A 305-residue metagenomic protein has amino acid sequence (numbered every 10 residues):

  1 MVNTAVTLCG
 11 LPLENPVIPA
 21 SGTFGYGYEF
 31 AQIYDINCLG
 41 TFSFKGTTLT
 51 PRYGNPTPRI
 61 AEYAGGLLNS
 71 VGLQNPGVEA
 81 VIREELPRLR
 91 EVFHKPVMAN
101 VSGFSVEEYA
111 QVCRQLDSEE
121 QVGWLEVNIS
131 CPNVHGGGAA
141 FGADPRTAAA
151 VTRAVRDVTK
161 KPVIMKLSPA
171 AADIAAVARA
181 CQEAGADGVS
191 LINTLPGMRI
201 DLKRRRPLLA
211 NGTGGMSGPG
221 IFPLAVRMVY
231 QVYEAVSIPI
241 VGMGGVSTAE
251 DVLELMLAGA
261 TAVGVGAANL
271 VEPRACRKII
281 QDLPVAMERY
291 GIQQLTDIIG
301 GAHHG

Functional and structural regions predicted by a protein language model:
M1-V97, S102-F104: N-terminal capping/small domains of soluble enzymes
P12-I18, F93-A99, V158-P169, Y233-M243: Short beta-strand/loop segments at the ligand-binding rim of alpha/beta enzyme cores
P19, F42, V81, A99 (+6 more regions): Conserved, mostly hydrophobic/aromatic
F24, N100-G103, L167-D173, F222 (+1 more regions): Glycine-rich beta-to-alpha transition loops that act as phosphate-gripper elements at the mouths of alpha/beta enzyme
Y28-I33, Y109-E119, A171-A184, E234-V236 (+1 more regions): Catalytic cores of alpha/beta
F44-L49, I129-C131, G188-M198, G245-V246 (+1 more regions): Glycine-rich phosphate-binding active-site loops on the catalytic face of alpha/beta enzymes
N55-A64, I200-G214, M256, A268-Q293: C-terminal helical cap(s) of enzyme catalytic domains, especially alpha/beta-barrels
L67-L68, C131-R146, V177-E234, I238 (+1 more regions): Glycine/Thr-rich beta-alpha phosphate-binding loop at enzyme active sites
